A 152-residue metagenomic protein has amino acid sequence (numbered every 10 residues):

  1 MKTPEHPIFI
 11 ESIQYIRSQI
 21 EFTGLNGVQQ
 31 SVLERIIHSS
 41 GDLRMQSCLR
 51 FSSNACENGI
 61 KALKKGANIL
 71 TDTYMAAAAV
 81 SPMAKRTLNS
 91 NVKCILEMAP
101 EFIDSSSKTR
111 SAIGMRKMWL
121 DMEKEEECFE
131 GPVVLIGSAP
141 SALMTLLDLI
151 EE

Functional and structural regions predicted by a protein language model:
M1-L70, A78: Electropositive, gly/pro-rich neighborhoods at or near active sites that engage anionic ligands
T73-E151: Conserved mixed alpha/beta catalytic, RNA-binding, or beta-rich assembly cores of soluble enzyme, regulatory
